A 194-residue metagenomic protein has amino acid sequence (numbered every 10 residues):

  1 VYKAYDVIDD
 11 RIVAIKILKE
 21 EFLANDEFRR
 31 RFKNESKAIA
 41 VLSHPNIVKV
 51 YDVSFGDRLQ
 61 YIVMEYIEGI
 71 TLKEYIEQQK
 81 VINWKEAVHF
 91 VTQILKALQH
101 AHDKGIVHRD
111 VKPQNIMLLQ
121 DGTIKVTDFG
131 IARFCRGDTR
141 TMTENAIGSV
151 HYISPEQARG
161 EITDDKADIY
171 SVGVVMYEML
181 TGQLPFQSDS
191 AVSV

Functional and structural regions predicted by a protein language model:
K19-V41: AlphaC helix of the eukaryotic protein kinase fold
V53: Activation-segment/catalytic-loop signature of the eukaryotic protein kinase fold
D57-T71, Y75: Conserved short submotifs of the Hanks-type protein kinase catalytic core that shape the nucleotide-binding pocket
F90-V91: Activation segment signature within eukaryotic-like protein kinase domains
I94-I106: Protein kinase catalytic-loop region centered on the HRD/HxD motif
T181-P185: Structural helix C-cap motif within protein kinase domains
